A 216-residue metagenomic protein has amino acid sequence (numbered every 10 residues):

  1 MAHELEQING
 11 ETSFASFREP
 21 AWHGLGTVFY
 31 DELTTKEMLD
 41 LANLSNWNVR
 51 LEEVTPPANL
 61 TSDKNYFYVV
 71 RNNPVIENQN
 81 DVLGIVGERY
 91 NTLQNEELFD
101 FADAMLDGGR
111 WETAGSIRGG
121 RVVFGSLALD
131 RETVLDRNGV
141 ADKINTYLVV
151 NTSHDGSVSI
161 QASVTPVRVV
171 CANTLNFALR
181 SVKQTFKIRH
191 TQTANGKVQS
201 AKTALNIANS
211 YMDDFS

Functional and structural regions predicted by a protein language model:
M1-F101, E132: Feature for intrinsically disordered/low-complexity regulatory segments and propeptides
T92, E96, D100-S216: Intrinsic disorder/low-complexity polar-acidic segments
